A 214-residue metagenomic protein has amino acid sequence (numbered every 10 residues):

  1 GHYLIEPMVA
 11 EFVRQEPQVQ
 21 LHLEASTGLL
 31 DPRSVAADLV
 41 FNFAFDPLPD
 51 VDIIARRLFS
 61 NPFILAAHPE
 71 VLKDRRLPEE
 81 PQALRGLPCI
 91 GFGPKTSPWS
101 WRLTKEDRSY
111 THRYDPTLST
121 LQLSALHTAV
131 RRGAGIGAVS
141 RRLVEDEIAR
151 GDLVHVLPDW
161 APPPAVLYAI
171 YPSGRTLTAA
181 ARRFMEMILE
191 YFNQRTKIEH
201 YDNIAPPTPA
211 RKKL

Functional and structural regions predicted by a protein language model:
G1-D50, Y201-P209: Central regulatory/effector-binding core of bacterial HTH transcription factors
F12, P81, S100-R113, E147: Ligand-binding cleft/hinge of the Venus flytrap
P17-H22, R108-T117: A local structural motif
P32-S34, L84, T128-G133, I148 (+1 more regions): Hydrophobic residues within well-ordered alpha-helices
D38-V40, I64, C89, G137: Short, well-ordered beta-strand core segments
D50-P62, A67-I90, E106: Flexible hinge/capping segments at coil-to-helix
T111-H155, P162: Hydrophobic hinge/microswitch elements
R141-R150, W160-L214: C-terminal effector-binding regulatory domain of bacterial HTH transcription factors
